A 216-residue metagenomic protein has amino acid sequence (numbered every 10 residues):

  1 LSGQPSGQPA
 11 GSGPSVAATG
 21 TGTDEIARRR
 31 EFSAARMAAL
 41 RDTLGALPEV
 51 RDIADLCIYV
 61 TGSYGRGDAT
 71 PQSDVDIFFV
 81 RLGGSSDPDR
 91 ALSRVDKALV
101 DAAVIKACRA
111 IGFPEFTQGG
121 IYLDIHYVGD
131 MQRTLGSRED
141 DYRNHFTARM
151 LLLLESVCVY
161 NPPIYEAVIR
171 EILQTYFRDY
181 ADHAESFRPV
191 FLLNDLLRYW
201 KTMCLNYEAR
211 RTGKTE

Functional and structural regions predicted by a protein language model:
L1-A46: Low-complexity, highly charged intrinsically disordered N-terminal segments that act as targeting/localization
L1-P14, P163-E216: Conserved nucleotidyltransferase catalytic core and NTase-mimicking acidic/glycine-rich helix/loop elements in nucleic
G11-A18, G22, L56, T147-E155: A generic structural signal for ordered alpha-helices
G20, A27, V60-G62, F187: Short, well-ordered helical secondary-structure segments
G20-R29, F79-L82, G213-E216: Glycine- and acidic
R29, R36, R66, R198-K201 (+1 more regions): Basic side chains
E31-A54, D89-L192: Conserved catalytic core of two-metal-ion nucleotidyltransferases
L40-L92: Active-site nucleotide-donor binding segment shared across nucleotidyl transfer reactions
